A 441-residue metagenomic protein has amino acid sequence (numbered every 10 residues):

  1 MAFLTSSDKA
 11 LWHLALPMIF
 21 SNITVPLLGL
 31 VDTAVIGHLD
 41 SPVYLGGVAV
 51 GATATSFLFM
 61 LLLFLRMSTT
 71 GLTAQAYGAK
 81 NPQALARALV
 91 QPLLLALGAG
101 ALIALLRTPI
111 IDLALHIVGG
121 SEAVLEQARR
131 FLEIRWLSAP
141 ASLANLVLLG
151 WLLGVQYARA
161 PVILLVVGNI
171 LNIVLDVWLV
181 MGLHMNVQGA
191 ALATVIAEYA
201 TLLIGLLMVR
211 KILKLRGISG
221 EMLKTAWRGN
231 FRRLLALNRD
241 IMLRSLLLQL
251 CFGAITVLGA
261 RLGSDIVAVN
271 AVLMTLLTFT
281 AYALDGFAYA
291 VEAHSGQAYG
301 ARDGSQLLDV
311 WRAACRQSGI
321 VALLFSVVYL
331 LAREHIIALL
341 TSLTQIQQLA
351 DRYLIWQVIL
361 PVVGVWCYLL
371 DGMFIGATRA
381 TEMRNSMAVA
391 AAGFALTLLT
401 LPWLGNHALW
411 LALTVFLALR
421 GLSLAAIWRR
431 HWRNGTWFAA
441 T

Functional and structural regions predicted by a protein language model:
M1-A15, T73-P140, V174, G182-R239 (+2 more regions): Short alpha-helical transmembrane segments in multi-pass integral membrane proteins
I19-G71, R135-S142, R232-Q297, S318-F325 (+2 more regions): Transmembrane helix-bundle signature of multi-pass secondary active exporters and lipid flippases
V25, G29, T33, G37 (+9 more regions): Juxtamembrane/transmembrane-helix interface segments of polytopic membrane transporters
L30, L39-P42, A76-A79, G154-V155 (+5 more regions): Helix-loop interface residues and adjacent transmembrane-helix termini in multi-pass membrane transporters, primarily
L30-A34, V147-W151, I170-W178, L206 (+4 more regions): Alpha-helical transmembrane segments of multipass membrane proteins
L45-L105, S142-P161, V269-L331, C367-T378 (+1 more regions): Small-residue-rich hydrophobic transmembrane alpha-helices
R66, I134-L153, P161-N169, A190-G205 (+4 more regions): Short runs within selected transmembrane alpha-helices of multi-pass transporters and secretion channels
